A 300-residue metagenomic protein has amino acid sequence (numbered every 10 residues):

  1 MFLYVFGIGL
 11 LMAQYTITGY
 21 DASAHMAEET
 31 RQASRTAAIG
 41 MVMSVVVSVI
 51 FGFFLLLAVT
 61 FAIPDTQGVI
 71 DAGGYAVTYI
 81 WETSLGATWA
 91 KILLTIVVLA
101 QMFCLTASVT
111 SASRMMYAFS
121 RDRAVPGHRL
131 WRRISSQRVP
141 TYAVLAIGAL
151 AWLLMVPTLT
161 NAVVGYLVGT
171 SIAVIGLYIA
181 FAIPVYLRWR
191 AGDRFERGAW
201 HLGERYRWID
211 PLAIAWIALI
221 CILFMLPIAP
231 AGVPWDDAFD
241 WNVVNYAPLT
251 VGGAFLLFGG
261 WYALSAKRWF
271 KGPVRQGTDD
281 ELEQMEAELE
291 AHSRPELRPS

Functional and structural regions predicted by a protein language model:
M1, G40-T106, V125-A173: TM-loop-TM module centered on a large, flexible mid-protein loop between adjacent transmembrane helices in multi-pass
F6-T36, G40-M41, T60-A62, R114-D122: Helix-loop junctions at the membrane interface of multi-pass solute transporters
A13-I17, F103-V109: Short helix-coil transition sites and intra-membrane helix breaks within transmembrane domains of multi-pass
V47-L55, I147-L154, A180, P184 (+2 more regions): Alpha-helical transmembrane segments of multipass membrane proteins
L56-I63, M115, M155-A162, A182-G192 (+2 more regions): Transmembrane helix-loop junctions and nearby membrane-interface residues
I92-I96, L154-A182, A199-R207, A231-T250: Transmembrane helix-loop boundary segments of multi-pass membrane transporters
A151, P211-P230, H292-S293: Hydrophobic alpha-helical transmembrane segments in multi-pass integral membrane proteins
V185-I209, P227-S300: Terminal cytosolic tails of multi-pass membrane transporters, especially the segment immediately following the final
